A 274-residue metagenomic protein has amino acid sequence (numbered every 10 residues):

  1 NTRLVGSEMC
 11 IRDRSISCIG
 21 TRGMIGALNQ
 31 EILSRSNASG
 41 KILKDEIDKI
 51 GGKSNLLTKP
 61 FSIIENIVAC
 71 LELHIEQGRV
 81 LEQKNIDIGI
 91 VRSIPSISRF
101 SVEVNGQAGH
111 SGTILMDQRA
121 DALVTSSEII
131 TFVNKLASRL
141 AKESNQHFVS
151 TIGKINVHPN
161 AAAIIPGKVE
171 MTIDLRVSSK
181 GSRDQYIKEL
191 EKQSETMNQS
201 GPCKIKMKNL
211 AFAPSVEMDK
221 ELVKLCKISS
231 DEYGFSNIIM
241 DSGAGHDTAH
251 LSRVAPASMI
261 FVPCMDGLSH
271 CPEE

Functional and structural regions predicted by a protein language model:
N1-G6, I11: Single conserved hydrophobic/aromatic residue that forms the stacking wall/gate of nucleotide- or nucleobase-binding
E8, R14, E72-H74, H110 (+2 more regions): Histidine-centered active-site/metal-ligand motif
S15-K180: Midchain, well-structured core segments that form catalytic/ion-binding scaffolds
Q30-E31, R176-S179, L210-F212, G267-E274: Short beta-alpha connecting loops at secondary-structure transitions that line or flank enzyme active sites
T151-N160, D174-S178, K204-V223, A249: A short beta-alpha structural unit
Y186-S194: Short amphipathic alpha-helices in soluble, non-transmembrane regions that often serve as interface/regulatory elements
C203-N209, G234-S242: C-terminal helix-coil-helix/basic helical segment that borders enzyme active sites and/or dimer interfaces and provides
N237-E274: Zn-dependent metallopeptidase/amidohydrolase metal-coordination segment
